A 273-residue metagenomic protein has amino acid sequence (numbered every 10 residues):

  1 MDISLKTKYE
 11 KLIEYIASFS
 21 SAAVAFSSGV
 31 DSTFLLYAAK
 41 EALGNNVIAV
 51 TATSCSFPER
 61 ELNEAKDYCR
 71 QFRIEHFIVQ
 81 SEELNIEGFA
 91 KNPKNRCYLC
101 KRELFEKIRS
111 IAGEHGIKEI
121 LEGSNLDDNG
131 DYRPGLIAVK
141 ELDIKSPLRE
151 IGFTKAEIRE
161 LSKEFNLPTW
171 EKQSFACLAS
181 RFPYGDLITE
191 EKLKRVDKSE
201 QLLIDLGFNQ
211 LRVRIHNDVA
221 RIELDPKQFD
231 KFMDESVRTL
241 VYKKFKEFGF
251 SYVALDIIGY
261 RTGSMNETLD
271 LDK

Functional and structural regions predicted by a protein language model:
M1-E164, D205, A220, S236-F250 (+1 more regions): ATP-dependent adenylation/nucleotidyltransferase module used to activate substrates
I78-Q80, V213, I257: A structural preference for short, hydrophobic beta-strand core positions in alpha/beta folds
E122, R149, F153-K155, R159-L203 (+1 more regions): Mid-to-C-terminal catalytic subdomains of enzymes that bind/position adenosyl phosphate moieties or nucleic-acid
S174-D186, V219-E223, Y260-M265: Flexible glycine/acidic-rich beta-alpha junction loops that bind and position SAM and/or redox cofactors in anaerobic
F208-V213, Y252-A254: A short linear hydrophobic-aromatic micro-motif
I215-N217, R221-D234: A short interface-forming secondary-structure element
E247-T262: A short amphipathic beta-strand at an alpha->beta junction
G263-K273: Short, low-order "capping/linker" segments at domain edges
